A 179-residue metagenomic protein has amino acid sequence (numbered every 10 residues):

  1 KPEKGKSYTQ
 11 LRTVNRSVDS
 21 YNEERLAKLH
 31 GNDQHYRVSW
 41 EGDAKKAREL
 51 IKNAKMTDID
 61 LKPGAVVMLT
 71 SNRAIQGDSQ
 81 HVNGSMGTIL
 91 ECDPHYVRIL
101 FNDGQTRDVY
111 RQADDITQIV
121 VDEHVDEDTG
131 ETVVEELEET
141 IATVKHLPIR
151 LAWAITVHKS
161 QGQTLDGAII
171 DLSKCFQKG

Functional and structural regions predicted by a protein language model:
K1-K4, N15: Conserved coupling/interface region of RecA-like P-loop/ASCE motor cores
Y8-L11, N15-G179: Core RecA-like ATPase module of SF1/SF2 helicases and allied nucleic-acid translocases
